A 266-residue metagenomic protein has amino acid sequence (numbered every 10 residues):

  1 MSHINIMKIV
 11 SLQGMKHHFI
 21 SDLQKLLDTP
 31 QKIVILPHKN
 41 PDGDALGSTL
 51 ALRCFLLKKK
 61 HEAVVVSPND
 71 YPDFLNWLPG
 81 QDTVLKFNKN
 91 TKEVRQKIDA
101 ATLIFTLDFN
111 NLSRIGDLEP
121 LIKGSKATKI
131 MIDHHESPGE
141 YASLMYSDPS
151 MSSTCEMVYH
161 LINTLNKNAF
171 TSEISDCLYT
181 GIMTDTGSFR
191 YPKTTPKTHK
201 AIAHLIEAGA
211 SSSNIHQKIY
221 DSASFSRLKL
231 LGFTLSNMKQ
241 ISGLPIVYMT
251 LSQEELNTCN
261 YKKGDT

Functional and structural regions predicted by a protein language model:
H3-N5: Intrinsic-disorder-associated, low-complexity terminal segments enriched in Asp/Asn/His/Tyr and depleted of Lys/Arg
K8-K39, G47-L85, K92-L103, T184-T266: Hydrophobic helix-and-loop "lid/oligomerization" segment in the mid-to-C-terminal part of catalytic domains
K39, G43-A45, F109, H134-H135 (+1 more regions): Generic detector of well-ordered alpha-helical packing
G43-T49, L112-G116: Short glycine/serine/threonine-rich phosphate/pyrophosphate-binding segments that cradle anionic phosphate groups
L52-R53, L121-G124, S147-D148, K200: Glycine-rich, phosphate-binding/catalytic loops in enzymes
L85-L144: Active-site cofactor/cluster-binding pocket
I132-A201: Short alpha-helices
